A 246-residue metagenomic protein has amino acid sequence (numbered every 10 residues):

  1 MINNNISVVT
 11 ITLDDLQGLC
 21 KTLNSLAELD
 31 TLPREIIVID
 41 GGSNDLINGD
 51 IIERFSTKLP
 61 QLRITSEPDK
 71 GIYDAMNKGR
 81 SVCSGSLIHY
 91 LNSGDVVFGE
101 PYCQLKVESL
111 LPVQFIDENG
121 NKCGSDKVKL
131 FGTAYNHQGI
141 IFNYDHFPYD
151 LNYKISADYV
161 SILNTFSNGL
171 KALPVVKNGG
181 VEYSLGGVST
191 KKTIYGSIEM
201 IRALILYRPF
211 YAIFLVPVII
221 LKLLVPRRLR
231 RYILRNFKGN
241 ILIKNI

Functional and structural regions predicted by a protein language model:
T22, S66-C83: Glycine-rich, basic loop-to-helix element that forms the pyrophosphate-binding segment of sugar-nucleotide handling
N24-P33: Short, acidic, metal-binding catalytic loop of nucleotide-sugar glycosyltransferases
P33-G42, T65-E67: Short beta-strand/loop segment that forms part of the nucleotide-sugar
D40-I51, N92-G94: A conserved acidic beta->alpha catalytic loop
I88: Short aromatic/hydrophobic "clamp" motif used to bind/position activated sugar donors
D95-S125: Conserved donor NDP-sugar-binding/catalytic core segment of glycosyltransferases
I140, H146-F147, Y153-G179: A short, conserved alpha-helix in the catalytic core of glycosyltransferases
T190-F214: Catalytic core of nucleotide-sugar-dependent glycosyltransferases
